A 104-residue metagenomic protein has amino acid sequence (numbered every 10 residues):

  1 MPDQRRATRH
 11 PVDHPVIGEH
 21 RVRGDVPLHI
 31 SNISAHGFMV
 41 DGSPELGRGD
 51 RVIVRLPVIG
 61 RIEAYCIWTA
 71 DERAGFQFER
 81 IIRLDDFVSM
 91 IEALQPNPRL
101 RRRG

Functional and structural regions predicted by a protein language model:
M1-G104: Structured alpha-helical
